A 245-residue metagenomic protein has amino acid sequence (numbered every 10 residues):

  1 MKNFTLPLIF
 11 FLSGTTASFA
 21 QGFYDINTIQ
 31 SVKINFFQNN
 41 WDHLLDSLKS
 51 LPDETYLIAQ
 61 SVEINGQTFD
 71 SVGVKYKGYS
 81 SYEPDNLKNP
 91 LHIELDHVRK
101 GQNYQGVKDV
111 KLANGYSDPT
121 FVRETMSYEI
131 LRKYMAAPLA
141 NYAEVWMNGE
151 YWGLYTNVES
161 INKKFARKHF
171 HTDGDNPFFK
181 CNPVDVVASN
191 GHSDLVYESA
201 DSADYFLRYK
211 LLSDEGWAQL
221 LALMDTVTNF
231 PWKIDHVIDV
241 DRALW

Functional and structural regions predicted by a protein language model:
M1-Q21: Bacterial Sec-dependent N-terminal signal peptides
A20-W245: Phosphate/dinucleotide-binding and metal-coordinating scaffold of catalytic cores in nucleotide-dependent enzymes
